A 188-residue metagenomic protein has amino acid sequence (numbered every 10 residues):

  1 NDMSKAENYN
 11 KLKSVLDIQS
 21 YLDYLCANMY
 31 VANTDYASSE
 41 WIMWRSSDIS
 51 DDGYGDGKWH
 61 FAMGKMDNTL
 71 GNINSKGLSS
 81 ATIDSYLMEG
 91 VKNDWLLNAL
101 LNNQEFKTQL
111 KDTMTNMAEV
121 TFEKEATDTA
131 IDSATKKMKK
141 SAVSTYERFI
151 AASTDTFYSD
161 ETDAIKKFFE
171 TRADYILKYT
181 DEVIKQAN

Functional and structural regions predicted by a protein language model:
N1-S47, D51-N188: Middle-to-C-terminal accessory/interaction subdomains
